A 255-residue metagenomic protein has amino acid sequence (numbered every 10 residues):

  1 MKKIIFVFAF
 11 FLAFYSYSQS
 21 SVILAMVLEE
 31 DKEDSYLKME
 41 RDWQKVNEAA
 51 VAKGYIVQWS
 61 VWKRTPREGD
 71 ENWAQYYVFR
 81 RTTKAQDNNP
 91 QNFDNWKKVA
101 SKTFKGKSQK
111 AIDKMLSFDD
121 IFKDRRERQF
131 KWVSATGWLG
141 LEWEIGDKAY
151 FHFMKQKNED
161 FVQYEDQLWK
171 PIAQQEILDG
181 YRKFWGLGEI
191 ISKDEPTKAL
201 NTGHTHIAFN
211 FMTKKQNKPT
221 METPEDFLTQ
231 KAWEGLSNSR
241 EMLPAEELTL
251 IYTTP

Functional and structural regions predicted by a protein language model:
M1-S21: Bacterial Sec-dependent N-terminal signal peptides
S18-P255: Short S/T/G/P-rich N-terminal loop/turn motif that feeds into the first structured element of a domain
